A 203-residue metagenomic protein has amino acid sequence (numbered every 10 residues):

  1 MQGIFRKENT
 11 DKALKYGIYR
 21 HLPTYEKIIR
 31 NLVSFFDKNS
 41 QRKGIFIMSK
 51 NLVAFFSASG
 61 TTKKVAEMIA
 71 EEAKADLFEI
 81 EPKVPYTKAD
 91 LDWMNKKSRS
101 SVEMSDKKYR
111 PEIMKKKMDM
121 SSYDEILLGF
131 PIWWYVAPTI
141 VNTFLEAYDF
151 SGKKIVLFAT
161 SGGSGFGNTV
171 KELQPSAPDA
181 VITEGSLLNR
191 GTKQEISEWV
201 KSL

Functional and structural regions predicted by a protein language model:
Q2-N9: Extreme N-terminal basic, low-complexity initiation segments that serve as generic localization/processing leaders
G3, R20-E26, R30-L32: Cationic, amphipathic, low-complexity segments that mediate targeting or membrane/lipid association
T10-K12, R20: Targeting/processing segments of secretory and organellar proteins
S34-F35, N39-E125, Y135-A137, N142 (+2 more regions): N-terminal beta1-alpha1-beta2 submodule of the flavodoxin-like/Rossmannoid cofactor-binding fold
M120, E146-G152, S176-A177: Short, conserved loop/helix-junction motifs that constitute active-site signature segments in enzyme catalytic cores
V156-N189: Short, glycine-/small-residue-rich phosphate/pyrophosphate-handling segment
